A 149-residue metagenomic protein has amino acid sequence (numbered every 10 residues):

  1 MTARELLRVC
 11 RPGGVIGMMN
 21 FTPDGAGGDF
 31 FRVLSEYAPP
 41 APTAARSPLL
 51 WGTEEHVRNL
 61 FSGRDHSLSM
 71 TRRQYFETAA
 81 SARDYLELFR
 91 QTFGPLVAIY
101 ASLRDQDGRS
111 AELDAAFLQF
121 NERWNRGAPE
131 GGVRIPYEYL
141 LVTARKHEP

Functional and structural regions predicted by a protein language model:
M1-E5: A short, conserved alpha-helix within the catalytic core of class I
L7-S81, L96: Conserved catalytic/acceptor-binding region of the Class I
L50-P149: Conserved Class I S-adenosyl-L-methionine
